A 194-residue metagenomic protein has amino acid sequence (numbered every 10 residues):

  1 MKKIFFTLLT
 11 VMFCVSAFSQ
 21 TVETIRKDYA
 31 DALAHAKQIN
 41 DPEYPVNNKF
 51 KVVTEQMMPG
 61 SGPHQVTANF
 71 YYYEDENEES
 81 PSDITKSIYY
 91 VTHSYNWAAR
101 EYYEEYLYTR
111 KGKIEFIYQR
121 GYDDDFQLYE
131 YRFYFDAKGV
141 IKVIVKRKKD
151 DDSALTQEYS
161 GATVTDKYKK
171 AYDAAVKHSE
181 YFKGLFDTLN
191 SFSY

Functional and structural regions predicted by a protein language model:
K3-V15: Sec-dependent N-terminal signal peptides
Q20-N69, Y73-E76, F126-Y194: Long terminal segments
D83-T92, G112-Y118: Short, hydrophobic/aromatic-rich segments at coil-to-beta transitions
Y90-S94, Y103-E104: Functional cores of ribonucleases/endoribonucleases
T92-N96, Y118-Y122, V145-K148: Beta-turn initiation residues at beta-strand->coil junctions
A99-E104, I117, F126-Y131: Short, surface-exposed coil-to-beta transition loops
Y103-K111: Extracellular/lumenal glycan-associated surfaces
